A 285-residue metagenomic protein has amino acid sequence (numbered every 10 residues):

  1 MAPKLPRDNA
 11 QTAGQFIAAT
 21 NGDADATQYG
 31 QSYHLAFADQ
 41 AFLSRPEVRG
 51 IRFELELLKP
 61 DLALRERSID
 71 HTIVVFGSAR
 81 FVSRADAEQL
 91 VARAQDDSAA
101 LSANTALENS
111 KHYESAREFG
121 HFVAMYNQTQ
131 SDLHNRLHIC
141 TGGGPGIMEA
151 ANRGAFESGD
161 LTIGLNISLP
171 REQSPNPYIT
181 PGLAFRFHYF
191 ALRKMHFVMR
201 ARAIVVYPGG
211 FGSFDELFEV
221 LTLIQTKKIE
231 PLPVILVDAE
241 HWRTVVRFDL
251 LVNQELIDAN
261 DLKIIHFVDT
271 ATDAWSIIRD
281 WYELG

Functional and structural regions predicted by a protein language model:
A2-P3, A18-L165: Glycine-rich beta-alpha loop segments
K4-D8, A13-A18, R279-G285: C-terminal amphipathic helix plus adjacent low-complexity, charged tail appended to glycosyltransferase catalytic
R65-S68, Q130-H134, F156, N176-I179 (+3 more regions): Solvent-exposed alpha-helices and their adjacent loops that cap or buttress functional pockets in soluble metabolic
L90-A92, F156-E157, E219-I224, L250-Q254 (+1 more regions): Short, solvent-exposed amphipathic alpha-helical segments in soluble enzyme and RNA/protein-processing domains
N135-H138, P231-P233, L262-I265: Residue-level recognition of the N-termini of beta-strands and the immediately preceding loop/turn
C140-Y207, F211, F218: Phosphate/pyrophosphate-binding betaalpha-module
G159-E172, Y207, L221-V245, A259-N260: Short, acidic/small-residue loops that bind anionic groups at enzyme active sites
L236-G285: C-terminal functional extensions of proteins
